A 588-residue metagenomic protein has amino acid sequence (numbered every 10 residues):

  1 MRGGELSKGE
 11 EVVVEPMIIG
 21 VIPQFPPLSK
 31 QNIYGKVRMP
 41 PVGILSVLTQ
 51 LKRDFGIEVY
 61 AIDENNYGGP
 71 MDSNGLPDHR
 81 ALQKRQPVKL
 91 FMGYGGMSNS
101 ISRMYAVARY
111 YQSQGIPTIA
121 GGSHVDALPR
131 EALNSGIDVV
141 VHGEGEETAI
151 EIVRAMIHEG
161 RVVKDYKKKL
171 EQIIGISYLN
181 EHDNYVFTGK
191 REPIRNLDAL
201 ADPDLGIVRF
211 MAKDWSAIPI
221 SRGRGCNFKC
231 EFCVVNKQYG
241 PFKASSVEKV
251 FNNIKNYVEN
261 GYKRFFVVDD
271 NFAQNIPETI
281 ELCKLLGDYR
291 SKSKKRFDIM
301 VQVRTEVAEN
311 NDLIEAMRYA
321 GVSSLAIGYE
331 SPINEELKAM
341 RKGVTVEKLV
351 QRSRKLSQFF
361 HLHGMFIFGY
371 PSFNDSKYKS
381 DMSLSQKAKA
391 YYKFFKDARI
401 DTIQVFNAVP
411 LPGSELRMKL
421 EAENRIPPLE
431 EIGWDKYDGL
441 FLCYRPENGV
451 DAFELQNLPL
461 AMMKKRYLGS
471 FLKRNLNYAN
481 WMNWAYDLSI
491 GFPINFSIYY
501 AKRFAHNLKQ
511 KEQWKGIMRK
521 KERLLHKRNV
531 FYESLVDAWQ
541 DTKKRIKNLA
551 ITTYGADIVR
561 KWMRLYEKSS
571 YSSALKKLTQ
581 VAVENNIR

Functional and structural regions predicted by a protein language model:
M1-G20, E58, H79-P87, E181 (+3 more regions): Radical SAM enzyme core and accessory elements
R2-M17, Q24-N32, I173, Y178-R222: N-terminal [4Fe-4S]-dependent radical SAM core
P16, S113-P117, K295-F297, F360: A short helix->loop->beta-strand "cap" motif at the edges of active sites that frequently abuts
P27-K30, P129-E131, F228, I276-P277 (+6 more regions): Flexible glycine/acidic-rich beta-alpha junction loops that bind and position SAM and/or redox cofactors in anaerobic
S29-I44: Glycine- and acidic-residue-enriched helix-capping/strand-helix junction motifs
Q50-K190, G413: Glycine-rich beta-alpha loop elements in corrinoid/cobalamin-binding modules across cobalamin-dependent enzymes
R130-N134, D312-I314, S372-K396: Catalytic cores of alpha/beta
D198-S372, D381, K393: Radical SAM [4Fe-4S] cluster-binding motif and immediate context
